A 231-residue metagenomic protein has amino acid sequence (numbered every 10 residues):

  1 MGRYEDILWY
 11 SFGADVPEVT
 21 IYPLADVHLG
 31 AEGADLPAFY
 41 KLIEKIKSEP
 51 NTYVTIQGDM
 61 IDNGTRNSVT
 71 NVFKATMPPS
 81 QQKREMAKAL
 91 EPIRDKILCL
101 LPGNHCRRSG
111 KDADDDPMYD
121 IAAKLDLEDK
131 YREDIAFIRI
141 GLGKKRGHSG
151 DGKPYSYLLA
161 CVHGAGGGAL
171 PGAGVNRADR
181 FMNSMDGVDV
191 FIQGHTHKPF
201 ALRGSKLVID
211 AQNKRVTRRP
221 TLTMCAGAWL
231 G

Functional and structural regions predicted by a protein language model:
M1-G2: N-terminal soluble segments of membrane proteins
L8-E133: Core catalytic region of metal-dependent phosphoesterases/phosphodiesterases, especially metallo-beta-lactamase-like
Y10-Y22, R139-A160, R218-T221: Beta-strand-turn-beta hairpins that frame and shape the catalytic cleft of phosphate-ester-processing enzymes
H28, K144, L230: Residue-level detector of flexible, active-site-proximal loop/helix-junction positions within diverse enzyme catalytic
P102, L142, C161-A165: Short, structured patches in soluble enzyme cores that scaffold and shape functional sites
A136-R139, A201: Short beta-strand scaffold segments in enzyme catalytic cores
Y155-A160, A165-G231: Conserved beta-sheet core of the metallophosphoesterase superfamily
